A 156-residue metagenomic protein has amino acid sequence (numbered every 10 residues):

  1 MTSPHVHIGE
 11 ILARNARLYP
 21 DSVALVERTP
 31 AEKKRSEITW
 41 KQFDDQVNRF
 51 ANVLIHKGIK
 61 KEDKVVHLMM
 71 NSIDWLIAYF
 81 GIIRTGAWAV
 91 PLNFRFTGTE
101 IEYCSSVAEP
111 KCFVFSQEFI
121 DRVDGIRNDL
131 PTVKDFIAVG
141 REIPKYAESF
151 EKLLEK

Functional and structural regions predicted by a protein language model:
M1-S3, R35-S36: Acyl-group handling in specialized metabolite and lipid biosynthesis
S3-V26, D45: A short N-terminal helical cap/helix-turn-helix that marks the beginning of AMP-binding/adenylate-forming
H5, L68, F113-S116: Active-site-adjacent beta-strand anchor residues
L12, H56-K57, R84-K152: Structural core segment of the AMP-binding/adenylate-forming
D21, L25-S72, L76, F80 (+2 more regions): Conserved AMP-binding/adenylate-forming core of the ANL superfamily
